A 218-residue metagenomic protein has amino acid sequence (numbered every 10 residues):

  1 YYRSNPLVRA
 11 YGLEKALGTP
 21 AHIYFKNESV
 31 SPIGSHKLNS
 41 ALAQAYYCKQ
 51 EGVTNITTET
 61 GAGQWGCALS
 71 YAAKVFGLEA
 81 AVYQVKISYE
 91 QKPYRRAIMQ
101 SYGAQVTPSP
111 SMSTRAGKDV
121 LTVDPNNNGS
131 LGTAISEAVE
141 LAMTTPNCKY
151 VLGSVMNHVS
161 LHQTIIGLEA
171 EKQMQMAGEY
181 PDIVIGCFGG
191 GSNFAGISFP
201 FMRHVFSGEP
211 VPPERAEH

Functional and structural regions predicted by a protein language model:
Y1-H218: PLP-dependent amino-acid enzyme catalytic core
